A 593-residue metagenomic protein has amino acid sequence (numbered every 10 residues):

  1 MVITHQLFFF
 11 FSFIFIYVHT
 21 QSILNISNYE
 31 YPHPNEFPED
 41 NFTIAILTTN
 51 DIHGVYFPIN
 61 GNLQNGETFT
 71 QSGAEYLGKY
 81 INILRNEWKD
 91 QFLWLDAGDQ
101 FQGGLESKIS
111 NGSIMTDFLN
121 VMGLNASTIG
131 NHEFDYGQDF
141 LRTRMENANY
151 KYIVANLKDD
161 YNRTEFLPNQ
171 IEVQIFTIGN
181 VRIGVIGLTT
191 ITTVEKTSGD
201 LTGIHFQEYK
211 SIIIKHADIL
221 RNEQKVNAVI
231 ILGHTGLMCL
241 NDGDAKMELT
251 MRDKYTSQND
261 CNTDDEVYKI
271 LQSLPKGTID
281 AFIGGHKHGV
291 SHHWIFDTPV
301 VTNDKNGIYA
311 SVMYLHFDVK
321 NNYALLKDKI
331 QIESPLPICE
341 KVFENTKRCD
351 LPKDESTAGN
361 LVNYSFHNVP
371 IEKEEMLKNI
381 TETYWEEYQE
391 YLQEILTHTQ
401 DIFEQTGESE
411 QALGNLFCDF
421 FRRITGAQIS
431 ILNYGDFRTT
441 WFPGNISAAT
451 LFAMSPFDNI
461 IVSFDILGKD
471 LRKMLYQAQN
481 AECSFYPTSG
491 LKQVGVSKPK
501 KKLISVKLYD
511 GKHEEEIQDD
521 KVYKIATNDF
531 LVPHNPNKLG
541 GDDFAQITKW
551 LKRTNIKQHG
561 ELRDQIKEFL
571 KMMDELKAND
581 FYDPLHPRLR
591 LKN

Functional and structural regions predicted by a protein language model:
T4-T20: Cleavable N-terminal signal peptides of Sec/SRP-targeted secreted and luminal proteins
V18, W294, L392-L396: Amphipathic alpha-helical interaction segments
I23-E340, E408, A412-F420, S463 (+1 more regions): Acidic, metal/ion-coordinating pockets
I23-I83, T193-K210, K215-I219, D304-N593: Catalytic centers of hydrolytic enzymes
